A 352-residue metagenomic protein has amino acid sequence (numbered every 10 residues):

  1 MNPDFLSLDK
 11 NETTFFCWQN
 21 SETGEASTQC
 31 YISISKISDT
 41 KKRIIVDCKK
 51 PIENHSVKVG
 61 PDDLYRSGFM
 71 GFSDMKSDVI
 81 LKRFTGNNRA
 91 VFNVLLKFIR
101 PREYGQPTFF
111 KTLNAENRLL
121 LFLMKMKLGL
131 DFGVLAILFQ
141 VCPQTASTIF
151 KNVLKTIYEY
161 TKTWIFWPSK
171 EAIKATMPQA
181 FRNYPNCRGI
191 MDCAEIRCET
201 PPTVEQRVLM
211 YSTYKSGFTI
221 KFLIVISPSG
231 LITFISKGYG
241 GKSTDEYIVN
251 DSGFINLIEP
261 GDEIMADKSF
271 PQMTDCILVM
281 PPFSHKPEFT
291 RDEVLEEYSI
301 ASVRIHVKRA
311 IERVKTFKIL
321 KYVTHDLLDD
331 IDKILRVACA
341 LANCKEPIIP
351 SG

Functional and structural regions predicted by a protein language model:
M1-N2, N88, L95, D192: Helix N-cap / beta->alpha transition motif
N2, A115-R118, L128-G352: Short, well-ordered secondary-structure "scaffold" segments embedded in the functional core of diverse domains
K10-F109, L113, P350: Charged, often Cys/His-bearing segments associated with DNA-binding zinc-finger transcription factors
M124-K125: Short helix-to-turn junction characteristic of helix-turn-helix DNA-binding domains, especially the helix
